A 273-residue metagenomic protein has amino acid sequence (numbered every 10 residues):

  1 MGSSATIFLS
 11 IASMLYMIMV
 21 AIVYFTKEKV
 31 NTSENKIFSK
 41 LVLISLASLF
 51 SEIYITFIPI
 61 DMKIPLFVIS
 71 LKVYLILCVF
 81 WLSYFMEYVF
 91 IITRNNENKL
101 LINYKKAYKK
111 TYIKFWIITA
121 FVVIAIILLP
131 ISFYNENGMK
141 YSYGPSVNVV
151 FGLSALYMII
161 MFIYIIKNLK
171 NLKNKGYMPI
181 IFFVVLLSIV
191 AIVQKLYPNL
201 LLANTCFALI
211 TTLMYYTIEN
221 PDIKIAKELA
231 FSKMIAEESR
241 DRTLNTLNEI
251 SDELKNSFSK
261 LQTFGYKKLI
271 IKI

Functional and structural regions predicted by a protein language model:
M1-A5, L49-F57, K110-Y164: Alpha-helical transmembrane segments of multi-pass integral membrane proteins
G2-V30, F151-N168: First transmembrane helix
S4-M14, V68-F80, S142-L156, A203-M214: Alpha-helical transmembrane segments of polytopic membrane proteins
F8-K29, S33-Y88, Y112-P130, I180-K195: Hydrophobic alpha-helical transmembrane segments of multi-pass membrane proteins
F25-S39, F90-T111, I165-G176: Membrane-interface helix-boundary motifs at transmembrane edges
K167-F231: Interfacial "cap-and-anchor" motif at the non-cytosolic start of specific transmembrane alpha-helices
K227-L254: Short, charged amphipathic alpha-helical "coupling" segments at sensory-output junctions in signaling proteins
N256-S259: Residue-level recognition of the "H+4" position in the DHp/HisKA helix of two-component sensor histidine kinases
